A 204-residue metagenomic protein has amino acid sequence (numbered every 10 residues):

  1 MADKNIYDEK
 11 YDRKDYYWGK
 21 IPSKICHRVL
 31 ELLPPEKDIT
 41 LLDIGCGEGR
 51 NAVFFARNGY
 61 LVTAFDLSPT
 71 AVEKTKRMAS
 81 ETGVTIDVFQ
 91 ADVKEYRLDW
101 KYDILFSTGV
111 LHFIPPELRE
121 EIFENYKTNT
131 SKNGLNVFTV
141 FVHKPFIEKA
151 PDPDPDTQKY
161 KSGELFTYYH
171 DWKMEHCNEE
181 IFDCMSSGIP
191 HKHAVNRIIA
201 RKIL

Functional and structural regions predicted by a protein language model:
M1-P34, L42, E48-W100, I114-E121 (+2 more regions): Class I (Rossmann-like) S-adenosyl-L-methionine-dependent methyltransferase catalytic domain, capturing the SAM-binding
D38: Phosphate-coordination loops involved in phosphoryl transfer and adenosine-cofactor binding
F106: A conserved beta-strand element that flanks and buttresses the S-adenosyl-L-methionine
G109-F113: Short catalytic micro-motifs in class I SAM-dependent methyltransferases
